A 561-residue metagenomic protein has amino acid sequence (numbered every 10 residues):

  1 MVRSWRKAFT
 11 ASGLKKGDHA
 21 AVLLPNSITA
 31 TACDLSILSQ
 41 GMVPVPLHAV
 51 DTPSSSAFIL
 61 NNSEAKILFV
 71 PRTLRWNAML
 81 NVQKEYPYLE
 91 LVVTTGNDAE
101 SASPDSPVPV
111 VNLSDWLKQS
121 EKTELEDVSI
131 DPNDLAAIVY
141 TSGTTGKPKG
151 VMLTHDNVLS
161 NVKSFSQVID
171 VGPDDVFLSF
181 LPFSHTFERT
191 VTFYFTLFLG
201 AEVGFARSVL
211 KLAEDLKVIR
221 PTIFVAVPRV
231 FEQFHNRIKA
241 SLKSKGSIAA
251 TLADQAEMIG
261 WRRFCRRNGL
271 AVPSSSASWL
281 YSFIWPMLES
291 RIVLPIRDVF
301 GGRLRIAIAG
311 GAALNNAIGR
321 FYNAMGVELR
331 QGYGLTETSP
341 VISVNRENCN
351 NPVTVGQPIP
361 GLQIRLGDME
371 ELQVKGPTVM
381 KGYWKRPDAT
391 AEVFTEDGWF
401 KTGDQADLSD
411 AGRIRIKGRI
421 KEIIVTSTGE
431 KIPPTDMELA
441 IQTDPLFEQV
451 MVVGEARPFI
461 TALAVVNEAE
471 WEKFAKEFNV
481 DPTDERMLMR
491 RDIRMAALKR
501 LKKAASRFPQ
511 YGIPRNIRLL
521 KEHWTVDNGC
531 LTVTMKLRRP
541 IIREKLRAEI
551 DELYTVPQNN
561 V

Functional and structural regions predicted by a protein language model:
S4, A11-S12, S39-D115, A496: Structural core segment of the AMP-binding/adenylate-forming
R6, H19, P25-V45, A49-P53 (+4 more regions): A short helix-loop-beta submotif of the ANL/AMP-binding
S12, T141, P358-T426: Conserved ATP-binding/catalytic segment of the ANL
T94, K118-Y140, K147, D170-V176: Conserved pre-ATP/AMP-binding loop-to-beta segment of ANL
A136-V162: Conserved AMP-binding A3 loop
L159-V176, F183-V293, R303: Conserved AMP-binding/adenylation subdomain of ANL enzymes
G204, L280-F283, D298, G302-G310 (+3 more regions): Conserved ATP-binding loop and adjacent catalytic segment of the adenylate-forming AMP-binding
G382, A389-T390, D397-G398, D410 (+2 more regions): AMP-binding adenylation
